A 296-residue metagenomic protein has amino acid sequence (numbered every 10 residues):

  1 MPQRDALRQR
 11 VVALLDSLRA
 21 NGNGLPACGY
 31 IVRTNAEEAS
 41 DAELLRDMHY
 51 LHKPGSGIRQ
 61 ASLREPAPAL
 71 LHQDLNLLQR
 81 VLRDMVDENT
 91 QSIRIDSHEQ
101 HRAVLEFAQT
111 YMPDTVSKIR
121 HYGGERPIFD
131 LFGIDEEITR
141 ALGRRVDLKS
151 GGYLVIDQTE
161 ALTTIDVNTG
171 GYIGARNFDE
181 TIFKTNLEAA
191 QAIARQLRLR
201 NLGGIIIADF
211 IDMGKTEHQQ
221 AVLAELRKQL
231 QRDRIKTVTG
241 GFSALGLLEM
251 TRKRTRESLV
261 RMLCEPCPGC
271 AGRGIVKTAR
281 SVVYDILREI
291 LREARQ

Functional and structural regions predicted by a protein language model:
M1-L154, T159-E160, T255, M262 (+1 more regions): OB-fold/S1-family RNA-binding modules
L51, L148-Q296: Conserved glycine-centered short motifs in functionally critical loops
